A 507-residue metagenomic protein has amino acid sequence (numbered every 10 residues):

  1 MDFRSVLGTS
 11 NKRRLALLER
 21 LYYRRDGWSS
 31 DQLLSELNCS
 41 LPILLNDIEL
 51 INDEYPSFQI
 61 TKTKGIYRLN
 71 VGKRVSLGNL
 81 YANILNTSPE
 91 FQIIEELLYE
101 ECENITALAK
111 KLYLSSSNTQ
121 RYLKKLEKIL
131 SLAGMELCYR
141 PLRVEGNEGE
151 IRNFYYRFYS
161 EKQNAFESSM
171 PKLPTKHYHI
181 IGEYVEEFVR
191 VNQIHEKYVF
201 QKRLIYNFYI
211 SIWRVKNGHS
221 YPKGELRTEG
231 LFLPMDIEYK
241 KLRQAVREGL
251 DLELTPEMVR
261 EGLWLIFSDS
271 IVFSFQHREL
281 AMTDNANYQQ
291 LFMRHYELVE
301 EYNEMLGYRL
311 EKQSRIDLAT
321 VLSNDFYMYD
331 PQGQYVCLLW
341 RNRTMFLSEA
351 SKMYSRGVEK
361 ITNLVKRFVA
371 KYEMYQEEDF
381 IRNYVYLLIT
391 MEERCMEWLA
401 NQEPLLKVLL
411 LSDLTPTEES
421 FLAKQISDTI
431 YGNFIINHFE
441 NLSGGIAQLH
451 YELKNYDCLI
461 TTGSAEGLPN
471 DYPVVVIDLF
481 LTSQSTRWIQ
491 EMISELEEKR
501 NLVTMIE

Functional and structural regions predicted by a protein language model:
M1-E507: A cross-family "folded-core" feature that marks the main globular domain of proteins
